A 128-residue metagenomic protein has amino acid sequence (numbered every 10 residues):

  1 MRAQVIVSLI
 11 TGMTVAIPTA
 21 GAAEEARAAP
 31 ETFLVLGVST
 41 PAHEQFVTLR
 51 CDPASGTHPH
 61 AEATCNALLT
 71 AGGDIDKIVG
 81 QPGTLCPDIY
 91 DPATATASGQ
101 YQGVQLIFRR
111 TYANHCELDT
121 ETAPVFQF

Functional and structural regions predicted by a protein language model:
R2-S98, Q102-F128: N- and C-terminal low-complexity/disordered segments
